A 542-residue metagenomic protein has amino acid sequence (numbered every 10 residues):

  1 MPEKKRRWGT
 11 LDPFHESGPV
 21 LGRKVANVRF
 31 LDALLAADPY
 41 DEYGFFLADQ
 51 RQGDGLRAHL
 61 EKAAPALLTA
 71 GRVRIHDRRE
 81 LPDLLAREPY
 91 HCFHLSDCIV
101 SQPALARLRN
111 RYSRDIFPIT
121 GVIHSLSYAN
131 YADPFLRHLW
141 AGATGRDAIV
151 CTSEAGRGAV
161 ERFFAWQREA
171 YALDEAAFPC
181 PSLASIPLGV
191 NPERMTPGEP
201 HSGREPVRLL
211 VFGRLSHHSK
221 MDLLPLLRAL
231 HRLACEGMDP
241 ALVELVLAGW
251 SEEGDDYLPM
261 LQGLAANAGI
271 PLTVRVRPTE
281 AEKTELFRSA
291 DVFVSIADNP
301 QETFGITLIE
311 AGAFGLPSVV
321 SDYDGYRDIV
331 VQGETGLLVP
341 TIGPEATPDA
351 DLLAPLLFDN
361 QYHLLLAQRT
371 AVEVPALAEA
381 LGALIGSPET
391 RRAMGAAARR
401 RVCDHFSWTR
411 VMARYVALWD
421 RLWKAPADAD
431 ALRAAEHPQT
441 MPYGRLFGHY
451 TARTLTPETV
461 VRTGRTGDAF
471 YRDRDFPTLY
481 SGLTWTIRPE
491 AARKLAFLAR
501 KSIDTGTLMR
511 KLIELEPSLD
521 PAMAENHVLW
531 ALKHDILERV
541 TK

Functional and structural regions predicted by a protein language model:
M1-Y90: N-terminal pre-catalytic "stem/leader" segment of glycosyltransferase-like enzymes
G53-T144, I513, E538: Extended catalytic core of nucleotide-activated donor transferases of GT-like folds
T144-P197, R204: Donor nucleotide-sugar binding/catalytic pocket of nucleotide-sugar-dependent glycosyltransferases
N191-P278: Conserved catalytic-core segment of nucleotide-activated headgroup transferases in glycan assembly
T279-E280, L286-A290: Short alpha-helical donor nucleotide-sugar binding micro-motif in glycosyltransferases
R288-E302, L316: Acidic donor-binding loop of glycosyltransferase active sites
P317-V320, V330, L337-L338: Short hydrophobic beta-strand element within catalytic cores of glycosyltransferases and related nucleotide-activated
L357-L498, D504-R510, T541-K542: C-terminal amphipathic helix plus adjacent low-complexity, charged tail appended to glycosyltransferase catalytic
